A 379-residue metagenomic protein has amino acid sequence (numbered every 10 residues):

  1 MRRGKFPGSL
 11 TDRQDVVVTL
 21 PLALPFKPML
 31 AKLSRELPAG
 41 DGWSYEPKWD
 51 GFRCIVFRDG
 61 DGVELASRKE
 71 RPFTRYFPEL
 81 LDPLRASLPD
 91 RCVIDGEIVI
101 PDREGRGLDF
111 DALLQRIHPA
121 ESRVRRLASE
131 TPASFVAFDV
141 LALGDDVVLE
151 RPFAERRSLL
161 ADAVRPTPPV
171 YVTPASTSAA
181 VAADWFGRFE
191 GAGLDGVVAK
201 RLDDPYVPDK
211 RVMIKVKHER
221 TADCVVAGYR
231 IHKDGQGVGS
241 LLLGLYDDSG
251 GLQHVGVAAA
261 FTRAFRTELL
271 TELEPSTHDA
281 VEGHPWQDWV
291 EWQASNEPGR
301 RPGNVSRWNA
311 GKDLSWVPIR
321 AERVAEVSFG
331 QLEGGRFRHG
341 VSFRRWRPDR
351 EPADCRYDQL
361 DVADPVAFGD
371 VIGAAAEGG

Functional and structural regions predicted by a protein language model:
M1-G379: Catalytic cores of nucleic-acid ligases and guanylyltransferases
